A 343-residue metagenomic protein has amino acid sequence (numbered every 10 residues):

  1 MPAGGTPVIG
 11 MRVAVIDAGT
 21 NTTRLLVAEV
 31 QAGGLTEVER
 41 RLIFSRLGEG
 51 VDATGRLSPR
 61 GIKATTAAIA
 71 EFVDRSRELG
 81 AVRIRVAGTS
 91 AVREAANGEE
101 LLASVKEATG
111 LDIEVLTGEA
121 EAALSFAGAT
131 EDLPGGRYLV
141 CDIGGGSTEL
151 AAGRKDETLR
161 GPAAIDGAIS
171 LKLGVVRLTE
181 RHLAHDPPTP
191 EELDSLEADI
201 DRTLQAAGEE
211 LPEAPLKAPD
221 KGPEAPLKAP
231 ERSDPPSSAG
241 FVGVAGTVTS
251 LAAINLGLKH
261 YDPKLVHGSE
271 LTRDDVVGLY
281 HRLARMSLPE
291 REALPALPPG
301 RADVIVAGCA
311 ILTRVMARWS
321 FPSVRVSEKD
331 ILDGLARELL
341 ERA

Functional and structural regions predicted by a protein language model:
M1-R12: Non-catalytic pre-domain segments flanking phosphatase-related domains
G10-R24, L35: N-terminal amphipathic/basic leader segments beginning at the initiator methionine
G10-V13, V27-V30, G50-A81, A91-R137 (+4 more regions): Helical "lid/coupling" subdomains associated with nucleotide-phosphate turnover
D17-T22, C141-S147, V244-V248, D330: A short acidic Gly-Thr/Ser loop motif
G34-E49, L79: N-terminal glycine-rich anion-binding loops that anchor highly charged ligand groups
I84: Conserved ATP-binding/catalytic motifs of P-loop helicase motor domains
